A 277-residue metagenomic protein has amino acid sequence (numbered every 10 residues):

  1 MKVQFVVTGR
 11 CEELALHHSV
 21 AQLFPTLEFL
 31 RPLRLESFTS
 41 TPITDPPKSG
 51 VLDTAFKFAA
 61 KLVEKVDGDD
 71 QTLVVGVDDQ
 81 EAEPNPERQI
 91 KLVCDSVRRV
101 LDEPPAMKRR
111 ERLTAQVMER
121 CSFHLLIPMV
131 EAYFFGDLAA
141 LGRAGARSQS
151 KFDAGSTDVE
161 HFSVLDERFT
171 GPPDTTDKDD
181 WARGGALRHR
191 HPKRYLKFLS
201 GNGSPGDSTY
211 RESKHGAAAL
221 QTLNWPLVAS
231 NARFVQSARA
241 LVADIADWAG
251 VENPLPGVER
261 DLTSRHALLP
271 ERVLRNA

Functional and structural regions predicted by a protein language model:
M1-Q4: Extreme N-terminal starter segment of soluble prokaryotic enzymes
T8-G9: Helix N-cap/beta->alpha junction signal
L14-S40, F56-L73, V77-A277: C-terminal accessory helical subdomains adjacent to catalytic cores in phosphodiester- and nucleotide-handling enzymes
T39-P47: Short, intrinsically disordered low-complexity segments
P47-T54: Non-catalytic terminal and connector segments of soluble metabolic enzymes
